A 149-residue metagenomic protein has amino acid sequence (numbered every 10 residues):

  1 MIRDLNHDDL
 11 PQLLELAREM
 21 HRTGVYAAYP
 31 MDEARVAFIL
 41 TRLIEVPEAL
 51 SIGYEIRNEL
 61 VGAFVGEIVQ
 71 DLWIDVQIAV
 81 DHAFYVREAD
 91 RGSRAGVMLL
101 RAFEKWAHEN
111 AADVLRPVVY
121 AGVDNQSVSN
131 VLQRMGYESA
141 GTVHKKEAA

Functional and structural regions predicted by a protein language model:
M1-E15: A short beta-loop-alpha structural element at the N-terminal edge of CoA-dependent acyl/N-acetyltransferase catalytic
H21-L40: Conserved GNAT-fold acetyl-CoA-binding loop/helix
T41-G53: A short helix-loop-beta-strand connector motif used in the catalytic cores of GNAT acetyltransferases and, in some
G53, E59-I68: Conserved beta-strand in the GNAT
Q70-D81: A conserved beta-turn-beta hairpin within the catalytic core of GNAT-like acetyltransferases that forms part
H82-G92: A short, internal acetyl-CoA/4′-phosphopantetheine-binding micro-motif in the GNAT/acyltransferase core
M98-V114: Conserved acyl-CoA
R116-S127: Conserved beta-strand-loop-alpha-helix junction that forms the acyl-donor binding cleft
